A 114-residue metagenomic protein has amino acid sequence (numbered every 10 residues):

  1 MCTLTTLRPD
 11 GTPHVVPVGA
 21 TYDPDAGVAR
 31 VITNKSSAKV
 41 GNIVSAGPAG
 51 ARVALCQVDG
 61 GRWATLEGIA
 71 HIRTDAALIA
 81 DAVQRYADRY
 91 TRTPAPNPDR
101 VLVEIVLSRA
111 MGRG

Functional and structural regions predicted by a protein language model:
M1-K35, R52-L55, T65-L66: Short beta-strand segments
N34-S36, L107-S108: Secondary-structure transition/turn motif
G60-G114: Charged, gly/pro-rich active-site loop segments
